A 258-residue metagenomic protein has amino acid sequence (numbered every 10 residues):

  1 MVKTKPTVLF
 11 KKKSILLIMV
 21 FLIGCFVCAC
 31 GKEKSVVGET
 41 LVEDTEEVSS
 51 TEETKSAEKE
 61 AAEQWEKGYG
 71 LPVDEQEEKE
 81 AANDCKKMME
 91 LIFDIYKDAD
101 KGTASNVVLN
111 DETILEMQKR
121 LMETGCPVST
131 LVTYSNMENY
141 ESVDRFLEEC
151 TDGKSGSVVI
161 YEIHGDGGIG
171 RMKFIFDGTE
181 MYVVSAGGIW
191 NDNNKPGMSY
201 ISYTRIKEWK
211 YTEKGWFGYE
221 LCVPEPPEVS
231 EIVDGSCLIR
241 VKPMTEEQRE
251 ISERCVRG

Functional and structural regions predicted by a protein language model:
M1-K11: N-terminal secretory signal peptides that target proteins for export/translocation
T7-V8, G24, L91: N-terminal leader/targeting segments
K11-L22: Sec-dependent N-terminal signal peptides
F26-A29: C-terminal motif of bacterial Sec signal peptides marking the signal peptidase cleavage site
G31-E33: Bacterial signal peptide processing site
S35-G258: Mature, Sec-exported extracytoplasmic domains of Gram-positive
